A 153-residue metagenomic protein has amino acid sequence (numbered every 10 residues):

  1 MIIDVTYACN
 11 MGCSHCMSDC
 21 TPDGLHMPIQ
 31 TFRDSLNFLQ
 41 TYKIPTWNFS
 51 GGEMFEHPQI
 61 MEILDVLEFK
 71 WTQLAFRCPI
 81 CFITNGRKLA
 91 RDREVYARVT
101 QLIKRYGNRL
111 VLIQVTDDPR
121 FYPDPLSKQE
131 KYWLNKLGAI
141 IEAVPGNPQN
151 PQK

Functional and structural regions predicted by a protein language model:
M1-F82, L89-E94: Conserved alpha-helical substructure of the radical SAM core
H57-K153: Conserved AdoMet/S-adenosylmethionine-binding subsite of the radical SAM
